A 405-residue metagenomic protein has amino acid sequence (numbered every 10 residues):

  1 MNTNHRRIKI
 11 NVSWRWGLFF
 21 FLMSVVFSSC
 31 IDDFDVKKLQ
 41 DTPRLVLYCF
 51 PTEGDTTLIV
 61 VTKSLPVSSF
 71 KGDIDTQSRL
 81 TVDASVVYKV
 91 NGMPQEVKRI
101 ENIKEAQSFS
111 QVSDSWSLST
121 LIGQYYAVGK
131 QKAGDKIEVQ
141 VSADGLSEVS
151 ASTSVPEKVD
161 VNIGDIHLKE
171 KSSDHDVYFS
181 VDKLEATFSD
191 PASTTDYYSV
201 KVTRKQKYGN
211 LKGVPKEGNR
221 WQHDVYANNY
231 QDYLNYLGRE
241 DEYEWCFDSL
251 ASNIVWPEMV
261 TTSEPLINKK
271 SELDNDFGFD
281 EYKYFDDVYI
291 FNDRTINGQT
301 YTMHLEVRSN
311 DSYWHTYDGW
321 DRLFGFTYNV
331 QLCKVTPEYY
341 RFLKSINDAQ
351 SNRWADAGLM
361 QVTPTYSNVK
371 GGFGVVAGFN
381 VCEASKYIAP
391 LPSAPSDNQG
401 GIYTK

Functional and structural regions predicted by a protein language model:
M1-S13: N-terminal secretory signal peptides that target proteins for export/translocation
S13-F20: Sec-dependent signal peptide recognition, specifically the positively charged N-region followed immediately by
V26-S29: C-terminal motif of bacterial Sec signal peptides marking the signal peptidase cleavage site
I31-K405: A sequence/structural signal for flexible, mid-protein segments enriched in small/helix-disrupting residues
